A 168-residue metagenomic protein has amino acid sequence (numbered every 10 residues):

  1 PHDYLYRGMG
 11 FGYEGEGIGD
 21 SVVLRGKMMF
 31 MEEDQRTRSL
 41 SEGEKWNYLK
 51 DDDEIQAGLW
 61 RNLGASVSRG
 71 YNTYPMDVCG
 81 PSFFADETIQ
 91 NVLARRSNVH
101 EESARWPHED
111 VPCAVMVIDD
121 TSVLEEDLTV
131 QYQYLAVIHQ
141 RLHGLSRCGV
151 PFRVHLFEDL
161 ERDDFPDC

Functional and structural regions predicted by a protein language model:
P1-C168: Carbohydrate-binding surfaces of carbohydrate-active enzymes
